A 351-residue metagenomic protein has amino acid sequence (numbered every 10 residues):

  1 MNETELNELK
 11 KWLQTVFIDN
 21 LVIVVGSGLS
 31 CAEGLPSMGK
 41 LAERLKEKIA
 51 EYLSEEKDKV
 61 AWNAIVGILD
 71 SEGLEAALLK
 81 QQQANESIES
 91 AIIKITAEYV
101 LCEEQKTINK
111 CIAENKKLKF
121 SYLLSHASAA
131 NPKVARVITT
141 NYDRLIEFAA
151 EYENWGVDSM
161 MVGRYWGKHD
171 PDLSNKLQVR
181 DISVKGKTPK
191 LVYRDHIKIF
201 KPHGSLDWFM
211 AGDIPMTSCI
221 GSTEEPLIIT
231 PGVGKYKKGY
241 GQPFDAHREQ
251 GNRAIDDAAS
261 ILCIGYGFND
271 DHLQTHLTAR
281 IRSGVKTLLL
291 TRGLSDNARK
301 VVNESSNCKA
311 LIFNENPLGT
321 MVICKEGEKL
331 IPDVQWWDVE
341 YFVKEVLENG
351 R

Functional and structural regions predicted by a protein language model:
M1-I255, S260, G267-D270, L277-A279 (+1 more regions): Conserved catalytic-core helix/loop/strand module for nucleotide-ribose chemistry
